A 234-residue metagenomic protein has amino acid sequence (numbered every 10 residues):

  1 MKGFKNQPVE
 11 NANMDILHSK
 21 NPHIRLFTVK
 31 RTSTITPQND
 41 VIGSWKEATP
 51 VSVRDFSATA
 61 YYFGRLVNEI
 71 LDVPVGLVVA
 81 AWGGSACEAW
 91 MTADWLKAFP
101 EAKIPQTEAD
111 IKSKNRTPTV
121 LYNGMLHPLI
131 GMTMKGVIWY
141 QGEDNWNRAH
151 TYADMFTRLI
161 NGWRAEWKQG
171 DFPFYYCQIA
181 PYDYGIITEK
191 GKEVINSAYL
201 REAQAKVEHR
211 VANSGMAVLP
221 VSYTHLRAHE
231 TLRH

Functional and structural regions predicted by a protein language model:
M1-G136, T151, F174, S197: Metal/cofactor- and membrane transport-associated sequence elements
V29, V78-G83, W139-E143, C177-P181 (+1 more regions): Active-site-proximal beta-strand/loop segments in catalytic clefts of secreted hydrolases
A48-R54, E143-H150, K190-G191, L226: Second-shell loop/turn segments in exported
L66-I70, P128, Y140, L159-E166 (+1 more regions): Structured segments of extracytoplasmic/periplasmic soluble domains in secreted or envelope-associated proteins
V78, I179-P220: Substrate-gating cap/lid alpha-helix
G84-E88, N145-N147, D183-I186: Short catalytic/ligand-binding loop motif for oxyanion handling, primarily in non-cytosolic enzymes, centered on
L129-G136, N145-F174: Active-site neighborhood of glycoside hydrolase catalytic domains
T224-T231: Conserved small/polar residues in nucleotide/adenosyl-binding loops
